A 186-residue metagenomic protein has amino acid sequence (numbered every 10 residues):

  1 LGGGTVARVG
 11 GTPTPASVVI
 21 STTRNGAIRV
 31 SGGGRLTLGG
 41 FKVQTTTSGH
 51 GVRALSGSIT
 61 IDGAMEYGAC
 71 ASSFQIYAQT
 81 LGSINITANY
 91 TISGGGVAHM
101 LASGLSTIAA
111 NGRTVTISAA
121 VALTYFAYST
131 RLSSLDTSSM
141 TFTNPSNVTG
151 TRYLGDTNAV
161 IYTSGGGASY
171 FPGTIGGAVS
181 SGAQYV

Functional and structural regions predicted by a protein language model:
L1-V186: Polar, enzyme-active/binding microenvironments
